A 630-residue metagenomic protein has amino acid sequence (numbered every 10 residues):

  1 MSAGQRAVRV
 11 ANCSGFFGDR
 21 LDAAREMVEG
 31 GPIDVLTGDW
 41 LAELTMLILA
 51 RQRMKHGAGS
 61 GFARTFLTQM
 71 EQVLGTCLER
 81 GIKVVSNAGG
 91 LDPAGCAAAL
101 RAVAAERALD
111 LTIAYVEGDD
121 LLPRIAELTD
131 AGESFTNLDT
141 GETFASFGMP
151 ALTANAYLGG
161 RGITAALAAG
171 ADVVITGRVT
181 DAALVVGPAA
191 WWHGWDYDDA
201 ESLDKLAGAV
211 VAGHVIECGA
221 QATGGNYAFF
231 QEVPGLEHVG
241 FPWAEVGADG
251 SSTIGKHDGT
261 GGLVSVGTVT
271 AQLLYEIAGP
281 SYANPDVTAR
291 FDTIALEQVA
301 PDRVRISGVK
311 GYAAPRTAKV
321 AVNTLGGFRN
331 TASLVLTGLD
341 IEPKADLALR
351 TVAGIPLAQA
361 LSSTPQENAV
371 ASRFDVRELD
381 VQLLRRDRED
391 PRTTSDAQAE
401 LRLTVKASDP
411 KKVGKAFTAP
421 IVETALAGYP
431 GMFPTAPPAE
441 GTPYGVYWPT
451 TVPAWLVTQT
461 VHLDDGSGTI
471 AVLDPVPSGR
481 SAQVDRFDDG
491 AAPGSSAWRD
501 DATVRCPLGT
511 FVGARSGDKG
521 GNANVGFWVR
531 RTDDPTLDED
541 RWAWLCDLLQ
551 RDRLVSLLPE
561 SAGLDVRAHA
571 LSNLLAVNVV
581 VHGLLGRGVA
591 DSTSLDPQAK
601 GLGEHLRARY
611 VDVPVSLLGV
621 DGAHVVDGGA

Functional and structural regions predicted by a protein language model:
M1-A7, E43-G59, L78, D120-P150: Gly-rich Lys/Arg/Thr-decorated short loops/hinges at beta-loop-alpha junctions or inter-strand turns that position
M1-E26: N-terminal amphipathic/basic leader segments beginning at the initiator methionine
G31-L49, Q72: N-terminal glycine-rich anion-binding loops that anchor highly charged ligand groups
N87-D92, A171-P188, G513-R531: Conserved phosphate/anionic-ligand binding catalytic regions in large, soluble enzymes, centered on
E106-L121, V186-F230, P234, W544-D547: Catalytic or ion-translocation cores adjacent to nucleophile or general acid/base/metal-coordination motifs in diverse
D204-K310: A conserved active-site cap/scaffold subdomain adjacent to cofactor or substrate pockets
G311-S495, T503-C506, K519, N524 (+4 more regions): C-terminal non-catalytic interaction/assembly regions of soluble proteins
E560-G628: Helix-rich interaction surfaces within compact, conserved domain-sized segments that mediate assembly or partner
